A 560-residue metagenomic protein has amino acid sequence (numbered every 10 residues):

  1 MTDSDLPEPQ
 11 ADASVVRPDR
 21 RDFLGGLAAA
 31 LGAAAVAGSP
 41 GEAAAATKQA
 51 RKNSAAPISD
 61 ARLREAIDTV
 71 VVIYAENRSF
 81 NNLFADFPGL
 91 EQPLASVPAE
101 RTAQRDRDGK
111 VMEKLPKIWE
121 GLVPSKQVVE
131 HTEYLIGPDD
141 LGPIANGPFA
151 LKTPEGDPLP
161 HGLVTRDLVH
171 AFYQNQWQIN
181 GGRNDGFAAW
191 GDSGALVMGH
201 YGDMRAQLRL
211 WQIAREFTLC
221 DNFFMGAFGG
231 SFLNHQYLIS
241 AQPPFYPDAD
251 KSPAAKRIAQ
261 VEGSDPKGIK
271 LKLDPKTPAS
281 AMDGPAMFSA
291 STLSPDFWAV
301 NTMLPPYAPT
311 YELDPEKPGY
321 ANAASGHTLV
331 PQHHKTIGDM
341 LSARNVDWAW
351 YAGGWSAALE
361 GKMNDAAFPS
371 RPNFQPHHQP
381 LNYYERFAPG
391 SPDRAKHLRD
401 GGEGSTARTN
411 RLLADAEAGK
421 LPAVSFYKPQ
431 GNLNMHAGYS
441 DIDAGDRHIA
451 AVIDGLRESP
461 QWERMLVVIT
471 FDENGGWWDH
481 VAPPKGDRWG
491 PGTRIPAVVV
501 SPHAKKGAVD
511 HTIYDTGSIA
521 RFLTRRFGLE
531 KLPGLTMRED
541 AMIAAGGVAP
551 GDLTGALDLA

Functional and structural regions predicted by a protein language model:
T2-A560: N-terminal pro-sequences and low-complexity stem/linker regions of secreted or lumenal proteins
